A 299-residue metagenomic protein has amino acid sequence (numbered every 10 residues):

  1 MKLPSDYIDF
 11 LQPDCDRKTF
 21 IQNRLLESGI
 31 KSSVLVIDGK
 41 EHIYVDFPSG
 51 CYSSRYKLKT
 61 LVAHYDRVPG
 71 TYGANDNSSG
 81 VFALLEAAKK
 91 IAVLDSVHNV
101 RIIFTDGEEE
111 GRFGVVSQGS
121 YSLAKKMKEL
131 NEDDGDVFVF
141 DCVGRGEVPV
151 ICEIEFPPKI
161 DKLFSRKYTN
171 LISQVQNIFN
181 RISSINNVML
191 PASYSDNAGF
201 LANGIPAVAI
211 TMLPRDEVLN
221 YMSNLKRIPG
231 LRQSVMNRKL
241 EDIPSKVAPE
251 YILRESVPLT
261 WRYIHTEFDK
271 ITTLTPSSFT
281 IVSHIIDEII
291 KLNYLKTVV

Functional and structural regions predicted by a protein language model:
M1-D16, Q22, D66, E255-T272: N-terminal capping segment at the start of a domain
M1-Y52: A non-catalytic alpha/beta surface segment that caps or lines the substrate-entry region of metallo-dependent hydrolase
L11-T19, A74-F82, G114, R166 (+2 more regions): Soluble non-cytosolic domains of exported or imported proteins
G29-G39, G204-R215: Short, well-structured beta-strand/strand-turn elements
K57, L61-G70: Glycine/charged-rich beta-loop-alpha catalytic/anionic-binding loops adjacent to active sites
V68-L163, S173-I182, N187-M189, N197: Acidic/histidine-rich catalytic neighborhood of metal-dependent amide-processing enzymes
D141-G144, M212-E217: Glycine-rich beta-alpha junction loops
E217-V299: His/Asp/Glu-rich mid-to-C-terminal helical/loop segments that flank catalytic regions of hydrolases
